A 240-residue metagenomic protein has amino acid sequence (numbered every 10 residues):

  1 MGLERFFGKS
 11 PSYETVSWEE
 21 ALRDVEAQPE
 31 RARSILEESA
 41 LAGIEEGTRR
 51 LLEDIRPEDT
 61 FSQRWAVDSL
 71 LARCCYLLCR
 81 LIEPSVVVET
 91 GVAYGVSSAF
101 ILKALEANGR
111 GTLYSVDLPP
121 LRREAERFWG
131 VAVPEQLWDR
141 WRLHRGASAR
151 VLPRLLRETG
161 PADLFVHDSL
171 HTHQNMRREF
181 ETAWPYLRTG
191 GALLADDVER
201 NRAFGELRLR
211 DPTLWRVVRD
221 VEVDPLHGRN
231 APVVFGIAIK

Functional and structural regions predicted by a protein language model:
M1-R64: Rossmann-like AdoMet
F61-K240: S-adenosylmethionine/decaboxylated-SAM
